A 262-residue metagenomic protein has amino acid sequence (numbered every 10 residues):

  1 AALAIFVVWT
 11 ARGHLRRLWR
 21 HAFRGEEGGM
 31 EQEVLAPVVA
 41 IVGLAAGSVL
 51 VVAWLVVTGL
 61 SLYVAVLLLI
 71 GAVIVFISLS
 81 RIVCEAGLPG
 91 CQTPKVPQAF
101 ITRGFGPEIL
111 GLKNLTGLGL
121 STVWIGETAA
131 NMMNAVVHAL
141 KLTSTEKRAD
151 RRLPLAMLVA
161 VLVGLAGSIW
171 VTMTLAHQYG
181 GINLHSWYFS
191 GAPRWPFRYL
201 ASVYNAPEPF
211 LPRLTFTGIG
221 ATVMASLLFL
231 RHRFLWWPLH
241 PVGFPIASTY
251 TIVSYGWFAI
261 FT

Functional and structural regions predicted by a protein language model:
A1-T262: Alpha-helical multipass membrane-protein architecture
